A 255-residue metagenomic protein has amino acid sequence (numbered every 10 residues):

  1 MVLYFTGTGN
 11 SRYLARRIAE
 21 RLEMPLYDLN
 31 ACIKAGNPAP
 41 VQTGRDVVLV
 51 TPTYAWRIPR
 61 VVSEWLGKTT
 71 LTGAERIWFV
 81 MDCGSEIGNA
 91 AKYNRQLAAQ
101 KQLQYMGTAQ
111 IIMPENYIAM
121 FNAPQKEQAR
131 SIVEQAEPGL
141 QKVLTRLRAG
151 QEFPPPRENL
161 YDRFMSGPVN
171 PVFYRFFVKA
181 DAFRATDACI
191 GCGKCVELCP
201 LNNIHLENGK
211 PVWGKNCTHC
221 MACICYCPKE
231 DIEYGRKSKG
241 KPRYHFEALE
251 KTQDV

Functional and structural regions predicted by a protein language model:
V2, T6-L14, E20-C32, N37 (+2 more regions): FMN-binding flavodoxin-like domain, especially the glycine-rich phosphate-binding loop
P40-V41, T70, F176, E197 (+1 more regions): Generic structural signal for beta-strand residues in well-ordered domains
V41-Q42, F121-A123, C220-A222, A248-T252: Short low-complexity, flexible loop/linker segments enriched in glycine and/or proline with clustered acidic
V50, D82, Q128, T186-D187 (+2 more regions): Conserved short-loop catalytic and cofactor-binding motifs
W56, M113, N208, Y234-R236 (+1 more regions): Generic structural "secondary-structure junction" signal
N159-G191, E197: A mid-sequence, solvent-exposed acidic-amphipathic segment
R184-A185, I190-T218, A222-K239: Iron-sulfur cluster-binding cysteine motifs and their immediate structural context in ferredoxin-like electron-transfer
E230-V255: Long, positively charged, glycine-interspersed low-complexity recognition regions
